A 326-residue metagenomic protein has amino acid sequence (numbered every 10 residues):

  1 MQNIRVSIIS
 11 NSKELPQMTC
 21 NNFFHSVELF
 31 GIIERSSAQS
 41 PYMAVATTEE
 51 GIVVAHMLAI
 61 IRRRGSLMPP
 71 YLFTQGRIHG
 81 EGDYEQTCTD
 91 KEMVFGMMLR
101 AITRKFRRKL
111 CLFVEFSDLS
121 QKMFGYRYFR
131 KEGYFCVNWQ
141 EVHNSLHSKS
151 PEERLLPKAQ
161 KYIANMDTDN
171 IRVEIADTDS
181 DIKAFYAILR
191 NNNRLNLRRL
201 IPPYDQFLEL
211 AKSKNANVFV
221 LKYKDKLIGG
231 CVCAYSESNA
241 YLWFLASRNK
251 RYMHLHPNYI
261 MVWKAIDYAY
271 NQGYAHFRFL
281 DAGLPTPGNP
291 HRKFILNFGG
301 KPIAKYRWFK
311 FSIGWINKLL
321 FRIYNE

Functional and structural regions predicted by a protein language model:
Q2-E50, H56-S66, L119-E141, S150-R251: A conserved beta-strand-loop-helix scaffold within acyl/acetyltransferase catalytic domains
Q2-N3, I61-R62, F129-P151, Y274-E326: Active-site/acyl-donor-binding loops of N-acyltransferases
Q39-P41, R108-C111, A216, N271-Y274: Short, high-confidence coil segments that cap the C-terminus of an alpha-helix and link into the following beta-strand
I61-G80: Conserved acyl-donor/pantetheine-binding loop and adjacent beta-alpha core of acyl/acetyltransferases and related
H79, Y84, R100, N215-G314: Aromatic (often tryptophan-rich) hydrophobic motifs at membrane interfaces
M93-N138: Non-catalytic accessory segments adjacent to catalytic cores
F113-F116, E174, F277-L280: Short catalytic-loop micro-motif centered on adjacent basic/acidic residues
